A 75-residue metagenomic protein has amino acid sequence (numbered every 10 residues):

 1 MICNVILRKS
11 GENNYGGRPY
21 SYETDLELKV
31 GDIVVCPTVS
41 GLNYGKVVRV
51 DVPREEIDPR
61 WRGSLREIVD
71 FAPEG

Functional and structural regions predicted by a protein language model:
I2-G75: Terminal, basic amphipathic appendages of nucleotide-handling enzymes
